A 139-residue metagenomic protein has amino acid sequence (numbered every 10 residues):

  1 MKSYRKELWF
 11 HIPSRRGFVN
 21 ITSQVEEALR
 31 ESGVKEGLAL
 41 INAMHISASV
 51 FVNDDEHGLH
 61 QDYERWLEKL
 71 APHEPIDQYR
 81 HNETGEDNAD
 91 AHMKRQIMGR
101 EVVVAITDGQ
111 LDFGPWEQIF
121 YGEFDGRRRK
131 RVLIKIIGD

Functional and structural regions predicted by a protein language model:
M1-D139: Active-site histidine-anchored catalytic micro-motif
